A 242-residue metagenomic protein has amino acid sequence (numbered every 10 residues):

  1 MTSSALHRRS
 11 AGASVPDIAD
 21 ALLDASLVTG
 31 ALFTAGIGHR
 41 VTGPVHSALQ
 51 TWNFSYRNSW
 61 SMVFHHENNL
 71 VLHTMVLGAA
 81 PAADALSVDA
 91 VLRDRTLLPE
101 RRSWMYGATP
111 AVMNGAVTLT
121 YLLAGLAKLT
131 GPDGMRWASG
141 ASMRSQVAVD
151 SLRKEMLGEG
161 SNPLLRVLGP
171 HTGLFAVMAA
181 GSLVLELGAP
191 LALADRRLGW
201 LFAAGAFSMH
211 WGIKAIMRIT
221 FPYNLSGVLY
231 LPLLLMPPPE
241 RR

Functional and structural regions predicted by a protein language model:
M1-R242: Alpha-helical membrane-anchoring segments
